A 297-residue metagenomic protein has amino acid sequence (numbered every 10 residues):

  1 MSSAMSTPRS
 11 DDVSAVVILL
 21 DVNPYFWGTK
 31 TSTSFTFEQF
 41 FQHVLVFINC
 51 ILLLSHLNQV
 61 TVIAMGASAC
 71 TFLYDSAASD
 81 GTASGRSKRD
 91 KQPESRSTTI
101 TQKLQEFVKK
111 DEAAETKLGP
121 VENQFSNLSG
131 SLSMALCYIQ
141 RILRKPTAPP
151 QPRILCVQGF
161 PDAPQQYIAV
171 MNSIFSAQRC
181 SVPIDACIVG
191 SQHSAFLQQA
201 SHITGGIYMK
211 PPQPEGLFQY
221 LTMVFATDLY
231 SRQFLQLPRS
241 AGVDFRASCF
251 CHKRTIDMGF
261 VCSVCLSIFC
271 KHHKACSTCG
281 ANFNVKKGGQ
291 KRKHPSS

Functional and structural regions predicted by a protein language model:
M1-L235: Intrinsically disordered, low-complexity, Ser/Thr/Glu/Asp/Lys/Arg-enriched terminal regions and linkers of eukaryotic
Q199, M209-S297: Cys/His-clustered metal-coordination modules, chiefly Zn-binding fingers
